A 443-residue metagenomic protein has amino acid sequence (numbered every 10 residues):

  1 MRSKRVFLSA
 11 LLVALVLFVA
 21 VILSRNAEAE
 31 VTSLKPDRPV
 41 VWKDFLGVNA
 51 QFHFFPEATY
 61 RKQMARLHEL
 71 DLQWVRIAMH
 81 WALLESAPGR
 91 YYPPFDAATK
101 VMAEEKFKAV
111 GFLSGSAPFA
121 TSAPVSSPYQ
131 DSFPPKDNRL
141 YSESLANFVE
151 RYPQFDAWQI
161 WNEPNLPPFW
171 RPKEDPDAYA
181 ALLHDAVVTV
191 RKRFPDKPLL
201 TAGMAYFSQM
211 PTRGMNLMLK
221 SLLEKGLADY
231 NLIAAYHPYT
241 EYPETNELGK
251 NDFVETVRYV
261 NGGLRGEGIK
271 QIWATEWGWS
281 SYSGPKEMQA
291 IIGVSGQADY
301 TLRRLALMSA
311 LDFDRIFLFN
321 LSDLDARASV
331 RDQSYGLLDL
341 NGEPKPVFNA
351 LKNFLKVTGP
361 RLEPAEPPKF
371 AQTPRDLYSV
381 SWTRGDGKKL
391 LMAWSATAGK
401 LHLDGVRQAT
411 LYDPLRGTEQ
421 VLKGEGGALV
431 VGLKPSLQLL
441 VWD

Functional and structural regions predicted by a protein language model:
M1-L12: N-terminal Sec-pathway targeting helices
A10-I22: Hydrophobic membrane-insertion alpha-helices, especially the h-region of bacterial N-terminal signal peptides
A29-Q73, A78: Boundary/entry segment of secreted carbohydrate-active catalytic domains
L67-L232, H237-E241: Substrate-binding cleft and catalytic face of glycoside hydrolase catalytic domains, especially the flexible beta-alpha
P168, I233, P238-K270, S280-R304: Substrate-binding surface in catalytic domains of secreted glycosidases
G278-L351, P367-K369: Aromatic/acidic polysaccharide-binding cleft in carbohydrate-active enzymes
K369-R407, P414-L415: Carbohydrate-binding surface patches
K423-D443: C-terminal beta-strand-rich structural cap/linker in extracellular carbohydrate-active enzymes
